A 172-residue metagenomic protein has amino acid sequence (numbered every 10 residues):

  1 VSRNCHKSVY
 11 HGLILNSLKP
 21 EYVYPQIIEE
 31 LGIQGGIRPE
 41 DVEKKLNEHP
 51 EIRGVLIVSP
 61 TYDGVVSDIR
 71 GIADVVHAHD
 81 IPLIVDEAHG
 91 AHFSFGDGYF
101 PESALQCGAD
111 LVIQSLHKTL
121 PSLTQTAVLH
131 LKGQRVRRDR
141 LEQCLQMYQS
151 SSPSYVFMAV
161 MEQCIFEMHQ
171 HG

Functional and structural regions predicted by a protein language model:
V1-G172: Conserved PLP-enzyme active-site core in the AAT-like
